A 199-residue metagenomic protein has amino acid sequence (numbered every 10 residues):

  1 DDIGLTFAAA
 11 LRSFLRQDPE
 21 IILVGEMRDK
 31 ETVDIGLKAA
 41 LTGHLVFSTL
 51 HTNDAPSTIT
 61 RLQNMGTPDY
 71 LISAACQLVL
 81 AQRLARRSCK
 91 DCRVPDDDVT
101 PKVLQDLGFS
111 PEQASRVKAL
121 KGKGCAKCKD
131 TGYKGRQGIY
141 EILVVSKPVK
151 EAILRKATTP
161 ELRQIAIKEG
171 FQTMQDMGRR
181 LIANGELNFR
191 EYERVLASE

Functional and structural regions predicted by a protein language model:
D1-E199: Short, flexible helix-loop junctions that flank or precede catalytic/ligand sites
